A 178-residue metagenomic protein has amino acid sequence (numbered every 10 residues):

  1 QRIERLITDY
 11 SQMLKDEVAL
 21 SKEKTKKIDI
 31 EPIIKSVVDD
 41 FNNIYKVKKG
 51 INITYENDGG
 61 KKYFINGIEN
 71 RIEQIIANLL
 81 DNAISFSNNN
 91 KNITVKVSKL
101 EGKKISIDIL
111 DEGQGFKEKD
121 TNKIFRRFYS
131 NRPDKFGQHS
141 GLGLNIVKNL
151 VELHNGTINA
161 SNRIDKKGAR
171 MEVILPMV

Functional and structural regions predicted by a protein language model:
V18-E23, K62-G67: Conserved micro-motifs of the catalytic ATP-binding
K24-N42: A conserved beta-strand-to-alpha-helix junction within the catalytic ATP-binding
I44-E56: Short conserved segments within the C-terminal catalytic ATPase subdomain
A83-I84: Short helix-loop "hinge" at the ATP-lid/N-box region of the Bergerat-fold HATPase_c
F116-F128: Short conserved segment of the HATPase_c
G143, V147: Short alpha-helical Gxxx[C/S/T] motif in the catalytic ATP-binding
